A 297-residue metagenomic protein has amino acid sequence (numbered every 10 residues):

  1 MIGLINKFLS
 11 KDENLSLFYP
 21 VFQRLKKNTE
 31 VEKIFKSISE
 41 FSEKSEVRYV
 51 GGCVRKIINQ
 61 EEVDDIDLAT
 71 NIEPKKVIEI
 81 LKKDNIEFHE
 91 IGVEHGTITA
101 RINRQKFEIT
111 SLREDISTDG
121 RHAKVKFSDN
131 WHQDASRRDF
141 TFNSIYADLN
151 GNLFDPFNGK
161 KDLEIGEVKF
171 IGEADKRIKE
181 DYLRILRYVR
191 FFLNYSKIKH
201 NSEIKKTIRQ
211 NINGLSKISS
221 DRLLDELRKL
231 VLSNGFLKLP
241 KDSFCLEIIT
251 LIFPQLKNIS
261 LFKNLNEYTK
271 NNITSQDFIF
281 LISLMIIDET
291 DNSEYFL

Functional and structural regions predicted by a protein language model:
M1-L297: Catalytic cores of the polymerase beta-like nucleotidyltransferase superfamily and closely associated nucleotide
